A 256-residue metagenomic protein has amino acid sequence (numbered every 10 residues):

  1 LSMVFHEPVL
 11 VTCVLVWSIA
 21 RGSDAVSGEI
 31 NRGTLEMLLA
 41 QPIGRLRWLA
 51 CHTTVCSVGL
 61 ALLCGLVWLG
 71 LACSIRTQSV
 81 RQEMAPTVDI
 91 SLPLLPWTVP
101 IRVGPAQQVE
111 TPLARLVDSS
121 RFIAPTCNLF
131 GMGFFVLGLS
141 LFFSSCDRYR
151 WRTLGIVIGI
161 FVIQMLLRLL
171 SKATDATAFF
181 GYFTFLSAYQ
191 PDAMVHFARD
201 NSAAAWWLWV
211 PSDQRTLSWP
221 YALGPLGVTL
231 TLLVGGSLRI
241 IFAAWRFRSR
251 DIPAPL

Functional and structural regions predicted by a protein language model:
L1, L94, V99-V103, T153-G159 (+1 more regions): Terminal transmembrane helical anchor/hairpin motif
S2-G28: Long, hydrophobic alpha-helical segments
V4, A50-R148: Secretory targeting signals
V16-I19, S120-P125, L223-V228: Short alpha-helical transmembrane interface motifs in multi-pass membrane proteins
S18-G22, G138-L139, F185, A243: Hydrophobic/aromatic residues in alpha-helical transmembrane segments
I19-L39, T53: Transmembrane helix boundary and interhelical loop/hinge segments in multi-pass membrane proteins
L46-L49, F247: Alpha-helix N-cap/helix-start motif at helix boundaries, enriched for small hydrophobics
